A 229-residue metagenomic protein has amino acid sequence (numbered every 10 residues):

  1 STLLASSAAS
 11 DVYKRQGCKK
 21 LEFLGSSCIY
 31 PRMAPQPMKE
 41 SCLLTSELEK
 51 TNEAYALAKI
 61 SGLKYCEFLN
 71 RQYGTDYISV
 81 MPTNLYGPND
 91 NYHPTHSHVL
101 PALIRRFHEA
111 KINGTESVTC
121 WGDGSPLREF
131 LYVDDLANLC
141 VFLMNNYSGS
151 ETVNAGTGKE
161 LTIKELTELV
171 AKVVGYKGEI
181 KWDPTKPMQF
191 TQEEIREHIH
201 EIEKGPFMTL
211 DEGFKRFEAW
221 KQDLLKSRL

Functional and structural regions predicted by a protein language model:
S1-Y13: Single conserved hydrophobic/aromatic residue that forms the stacking wall/gate of nucleotide- or nucleobase-binding
S10-N52, I78: Conserved Rossmann-fold NAD(P)-dependent oxidoreductase catalytic core, especially the SDR/UDP-sugar
R32, K50-T83, A102-N113: Active-site Tyr-X1-5-Lys
A34, I60, L85-A102, I112-E116 (+5 more regions): Glycine/proline-rich active-site loop of Rossmann-fold NAD(P)-dependent oxidoreductases
D123, E151-V153, L161-E168, G175-Q192: C-terminal "lid/loop" region of Rossmann-like NAD(P)-dependent oxidoreductases
V133, T152, K186-E212: Conserved C-terminal active-site "lid" loop/helix of NAD(P)H-dependent oxidoreductases that clamps the redox cofactor
L136, C140, A155, L166 (+1 more regions): Non-catalytic, hydrophobic alpha-helical segments
E197-I199, L210-L229: Amphipathic terminal alpha-helices
